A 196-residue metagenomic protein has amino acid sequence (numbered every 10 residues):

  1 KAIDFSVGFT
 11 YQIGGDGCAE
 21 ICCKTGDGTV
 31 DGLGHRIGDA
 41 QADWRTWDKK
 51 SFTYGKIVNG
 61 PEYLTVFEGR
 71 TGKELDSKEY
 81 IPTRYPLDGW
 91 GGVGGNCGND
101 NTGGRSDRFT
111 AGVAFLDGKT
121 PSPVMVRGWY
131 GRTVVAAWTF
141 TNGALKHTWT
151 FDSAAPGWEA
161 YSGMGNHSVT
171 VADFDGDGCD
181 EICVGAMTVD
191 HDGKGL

Functional and structural regions predicted by a protein language model:
K1-L196: Beta-propeller-forming repeat regions
